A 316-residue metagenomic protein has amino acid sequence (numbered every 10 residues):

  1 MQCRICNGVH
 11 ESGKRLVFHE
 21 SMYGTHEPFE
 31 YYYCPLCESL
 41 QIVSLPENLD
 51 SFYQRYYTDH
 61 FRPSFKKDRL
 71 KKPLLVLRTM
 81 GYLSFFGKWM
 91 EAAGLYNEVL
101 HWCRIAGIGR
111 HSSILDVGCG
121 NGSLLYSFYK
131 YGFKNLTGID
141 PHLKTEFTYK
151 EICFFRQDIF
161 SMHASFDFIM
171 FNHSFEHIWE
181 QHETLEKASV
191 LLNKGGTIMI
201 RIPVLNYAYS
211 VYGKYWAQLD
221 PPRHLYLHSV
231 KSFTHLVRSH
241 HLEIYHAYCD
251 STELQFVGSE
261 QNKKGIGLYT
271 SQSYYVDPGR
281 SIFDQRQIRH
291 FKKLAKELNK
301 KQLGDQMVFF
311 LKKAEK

Functional and structural regions predicted by a protein language model:
M1-S51, R55, R62: N-terminal auxiliary segments of SAM/dcSAM-dependent transferases
R4-S12, K231-D250, D284-Q287: A SAM-dependent methyltransferase catalytic signature shared across enzymes that methylate proteins
H10, Y96-Y215, P222-S239, Q306-A314: Conserved SAM-binding loop
R15-E20, S210, K214-A217: Juxtamembrane/transmembrane-helix boundary motifs at the membrane-water interface
V17-G24, C249-K316: A C-terminal cap/extension of S-adenosyl-L-methionine-dependent methyltransferases that defines the acceptor-substrate
E38-T137: Extended interfacial segments that mediate partner engagement and assembly in macromolecular machines
A208-Y212, H246-A247, F256-V257: Extended hydrophobic-aromatic, low-complexity segments
G213-P221, N262-G267: Short glycine/proline- and charge-enriched loop/turn segments that cap or connect secondary-structure elements
